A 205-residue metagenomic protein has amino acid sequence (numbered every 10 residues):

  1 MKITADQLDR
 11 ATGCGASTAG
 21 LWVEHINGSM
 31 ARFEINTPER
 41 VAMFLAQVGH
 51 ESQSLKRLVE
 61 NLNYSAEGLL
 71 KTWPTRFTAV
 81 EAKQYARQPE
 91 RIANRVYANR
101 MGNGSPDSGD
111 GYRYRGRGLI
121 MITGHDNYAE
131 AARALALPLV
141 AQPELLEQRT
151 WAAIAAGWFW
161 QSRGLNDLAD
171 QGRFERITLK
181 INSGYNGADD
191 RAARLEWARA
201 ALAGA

Functional and structural regions predicted by a protein language model:
K2-L21, G49-W158: Peptidoglycan-targeting cell-wall enzymes and recognition modules
D6, E24, G28, L45 (+4 more regions): Solvent-exposed, polar/charged alpha-helical surfaces in well-ordered, non-transmembrane soluble domains, broadly
A11-A42: N-terminal carbohydrate-binding/catalytic regions of secreted carbohydrate-active enzymes
S17, F33, H50-E60, N166 (+1 more regions): Secretory-pathway/luminal and periplasmic proteins that interact with or process carbohydrate-rich
R32-F44, R57-N61, N166-T178: Surface-exposed patches in mature extracellular/periplasmic domains of secreted proteins
V48-E51, G124, A169-G187: Acidic helix/loop microenvironments that form the catalytic cleft of cell-wall polysaccharide enzymes
A152-D170: GST-like fold's C-terminal all-alpha helical module
K180-A205: Low-complexity, Gly/Ser/Thr/Pro-rich intrinsically disordered linker/tail segments
